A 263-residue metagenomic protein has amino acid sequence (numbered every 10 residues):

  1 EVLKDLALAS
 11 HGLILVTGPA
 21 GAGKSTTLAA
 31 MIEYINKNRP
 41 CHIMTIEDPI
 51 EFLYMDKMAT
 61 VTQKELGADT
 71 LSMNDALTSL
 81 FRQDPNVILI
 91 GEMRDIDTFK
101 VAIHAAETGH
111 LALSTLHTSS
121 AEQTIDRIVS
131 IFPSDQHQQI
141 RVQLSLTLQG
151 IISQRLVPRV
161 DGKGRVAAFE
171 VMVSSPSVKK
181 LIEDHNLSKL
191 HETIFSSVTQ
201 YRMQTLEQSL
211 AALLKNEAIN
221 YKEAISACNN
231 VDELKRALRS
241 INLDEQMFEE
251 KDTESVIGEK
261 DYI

Functional and structural regions predicted by a protein language model:
E1-I263: Short, flexible helix-loop junctions that flank or precede catalytic/ligand sites
